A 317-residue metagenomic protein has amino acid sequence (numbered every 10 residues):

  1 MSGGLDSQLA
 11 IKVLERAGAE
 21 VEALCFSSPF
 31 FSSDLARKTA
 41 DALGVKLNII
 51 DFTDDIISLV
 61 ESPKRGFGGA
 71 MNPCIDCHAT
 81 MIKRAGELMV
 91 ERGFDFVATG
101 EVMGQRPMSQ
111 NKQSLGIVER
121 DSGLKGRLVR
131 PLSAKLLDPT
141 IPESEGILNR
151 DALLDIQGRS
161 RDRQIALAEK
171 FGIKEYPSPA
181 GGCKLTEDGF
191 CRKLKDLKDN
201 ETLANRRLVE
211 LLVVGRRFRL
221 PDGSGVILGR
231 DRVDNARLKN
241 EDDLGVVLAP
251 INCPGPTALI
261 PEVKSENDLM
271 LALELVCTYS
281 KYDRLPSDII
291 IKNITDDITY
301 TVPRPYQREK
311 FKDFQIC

Functional and structural regions predicted by a protein language model:
M1-K170, D296, P305, Q315-C317: ATP-dependent adenylation/nucleotidyltransferase module used to activate substrates
R127-C317: AMP-forming adenylation/ATP pyrophosphatase catalytic core
